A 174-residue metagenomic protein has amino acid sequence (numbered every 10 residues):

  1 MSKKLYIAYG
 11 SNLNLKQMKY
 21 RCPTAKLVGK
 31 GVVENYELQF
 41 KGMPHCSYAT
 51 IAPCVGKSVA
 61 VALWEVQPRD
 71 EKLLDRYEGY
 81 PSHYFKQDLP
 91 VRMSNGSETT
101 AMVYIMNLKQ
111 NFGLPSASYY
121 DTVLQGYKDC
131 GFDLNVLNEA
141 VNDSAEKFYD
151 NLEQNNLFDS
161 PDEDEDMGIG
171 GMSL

Functional and structural regions predicted by a protein language model:
M1-L174: Glycine-aromatic micro-motifs
